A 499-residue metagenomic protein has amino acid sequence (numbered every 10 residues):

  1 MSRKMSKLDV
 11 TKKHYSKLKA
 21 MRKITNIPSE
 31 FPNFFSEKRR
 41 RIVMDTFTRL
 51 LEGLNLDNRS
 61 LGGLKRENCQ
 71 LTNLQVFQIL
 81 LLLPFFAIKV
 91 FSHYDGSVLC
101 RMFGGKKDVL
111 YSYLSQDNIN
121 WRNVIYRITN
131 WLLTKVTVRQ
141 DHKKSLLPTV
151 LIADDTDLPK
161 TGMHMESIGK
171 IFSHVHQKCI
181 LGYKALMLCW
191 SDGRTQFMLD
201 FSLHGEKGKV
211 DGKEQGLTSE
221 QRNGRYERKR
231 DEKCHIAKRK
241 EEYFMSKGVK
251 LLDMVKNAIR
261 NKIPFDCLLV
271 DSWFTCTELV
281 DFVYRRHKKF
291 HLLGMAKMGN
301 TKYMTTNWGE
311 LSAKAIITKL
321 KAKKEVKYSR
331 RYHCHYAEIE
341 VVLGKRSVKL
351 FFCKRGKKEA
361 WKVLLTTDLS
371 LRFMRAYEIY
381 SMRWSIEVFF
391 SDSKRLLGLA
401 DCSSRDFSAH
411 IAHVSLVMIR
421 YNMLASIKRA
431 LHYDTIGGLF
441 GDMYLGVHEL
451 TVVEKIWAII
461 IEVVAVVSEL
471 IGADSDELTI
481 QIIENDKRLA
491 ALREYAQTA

Functional and structural regions predicted by a protein language model:
S2-L71, F86, C100-M102, G205 (+8 more regions): A short, flexible helix-boundary coil/loop motif
L8, Y15-A20, T25-F31, N58-K65 (+2 more regions): Active-site-proximal, Lys/Arg-enriched surface segment that forms a nucleic-acid-binding/basic interface patch
N58-L71, A87-M163, K170, T275 (+6 more regions): Electropositive nucleic-acid engagement tracts
L74-I88: Short, amphipathic alpha-helical "recognition" segments used to contact nucleic acids or chromatin
A87-S92, D108-V109, V175-F265, K349-V363: Electropositive, glycine- and tryptophan-enriched low-complexity nucleic-acid-binding patches
A153-D157, F373-S404: Short amphipathic alpha-helical "interface-anchor" segments enriched in bulky aromatics
L269-C276, M298-N300: Acidic, metal-coordinating catalytic cores used for nucleic-acid/nucleotide bond scission and strand-transfer chemistry
